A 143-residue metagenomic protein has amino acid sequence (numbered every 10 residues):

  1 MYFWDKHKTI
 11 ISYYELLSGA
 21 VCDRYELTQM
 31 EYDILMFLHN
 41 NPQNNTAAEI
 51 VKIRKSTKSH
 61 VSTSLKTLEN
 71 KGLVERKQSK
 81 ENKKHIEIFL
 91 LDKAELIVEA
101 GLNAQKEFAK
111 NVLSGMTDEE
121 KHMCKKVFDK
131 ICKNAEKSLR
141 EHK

Functional and structural regions predicted by a protein language model:
M1-Y25, K71-L73: N-terminal leader segment of winged-helix/HTH proteins
K6, S18, T46, F108-A109: Hydrophobic alpha-helical segments typical of transmembrane helices and their membrane-interface/capping positions
H7, L35-L38, F128: Hydrophobic structural patches
Y14, S18, V61, V98-G101 (+3 more regions): Hydrophobic recognition helices of helix-based DNA-binding modules
L16-H60: N-terminal helix-turn-helix DNA-binding core of bacterial DNA-binding proteins
T67-K126: Charged, amphipathic alpha-helical coiled-coil/dimerization segments
D118-K143: C-terminal regulatory/oligomerization modules of transcriptional regulators
